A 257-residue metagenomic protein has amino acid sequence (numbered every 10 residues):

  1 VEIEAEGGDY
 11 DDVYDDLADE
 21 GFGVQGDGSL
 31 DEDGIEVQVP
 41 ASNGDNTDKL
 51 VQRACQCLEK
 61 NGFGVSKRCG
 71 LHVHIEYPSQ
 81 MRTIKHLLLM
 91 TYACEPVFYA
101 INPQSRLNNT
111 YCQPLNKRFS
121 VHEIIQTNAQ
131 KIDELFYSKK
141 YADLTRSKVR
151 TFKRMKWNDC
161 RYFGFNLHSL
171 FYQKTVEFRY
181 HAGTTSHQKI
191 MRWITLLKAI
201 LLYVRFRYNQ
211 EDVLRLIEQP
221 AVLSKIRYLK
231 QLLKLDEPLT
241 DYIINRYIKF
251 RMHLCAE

Functional and structural regions predicted by a protein language model:
V1-V65, P78-E257: C-terminal accessory/tail domains of diverse enzymes
